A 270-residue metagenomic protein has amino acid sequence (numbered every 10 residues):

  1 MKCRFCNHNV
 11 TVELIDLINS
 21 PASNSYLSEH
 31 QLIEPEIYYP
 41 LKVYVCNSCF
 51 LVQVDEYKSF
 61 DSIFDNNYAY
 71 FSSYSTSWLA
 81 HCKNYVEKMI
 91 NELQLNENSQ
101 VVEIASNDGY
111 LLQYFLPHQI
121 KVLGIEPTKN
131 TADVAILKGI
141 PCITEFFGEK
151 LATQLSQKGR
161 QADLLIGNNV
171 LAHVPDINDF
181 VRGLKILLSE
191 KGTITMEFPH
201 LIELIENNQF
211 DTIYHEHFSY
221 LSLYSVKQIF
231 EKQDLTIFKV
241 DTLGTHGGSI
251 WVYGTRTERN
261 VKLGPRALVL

Functional and structural regions predicted by a protein language model:
M1-T76, D241, W251: N-terminal juxtadomain amphipathic helix that follows a signal peptide/anchor or precedes a small N-terminal auxiliary
S25, I194-S219, L223-S225, F230: Short, glycine-/aromatic-enriched active-site segment of Class I SAM-dependent methyltransferases
E97-N107: Conserved class I S-adenosyl-L-methionine
D108-Q119: Conserved SAM-binding loop of SAM-dependent methyltransferases across substrates and taxa, primarily the Class I
G139-Q154: Conserved SAM-binding strand-loop segment of SAM-dependent methyltransferases
I166: A conserved beta-strand element that flanks and buttresses the S-adenosyl-L-methionine
N178-T193: A short glycine-rich, Lys/Arg-flanked "PGG" loop and its adjoining helix->strand segment in the class I
H246-L270: Flexible, glycine-/basic-rich loop-and-beta segments that form/coincide with the SAM-dependent methyltransferase
